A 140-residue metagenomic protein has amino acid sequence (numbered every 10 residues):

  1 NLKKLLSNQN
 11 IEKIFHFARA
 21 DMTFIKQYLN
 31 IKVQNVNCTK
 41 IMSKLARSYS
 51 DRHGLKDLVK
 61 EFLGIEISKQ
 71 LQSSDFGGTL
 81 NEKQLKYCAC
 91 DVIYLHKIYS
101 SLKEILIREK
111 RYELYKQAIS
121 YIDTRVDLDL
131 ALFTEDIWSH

Functional and structural regions predicted by a protein language model:
N1-I105: Conserved DEDDh/DEDDy metal-dependent 3′-5′ exonuclease domain
E82-H140: Mixed-charge, glycine-rich, non-catalytic linkers/tails in nucleic-acid processing enzymes
